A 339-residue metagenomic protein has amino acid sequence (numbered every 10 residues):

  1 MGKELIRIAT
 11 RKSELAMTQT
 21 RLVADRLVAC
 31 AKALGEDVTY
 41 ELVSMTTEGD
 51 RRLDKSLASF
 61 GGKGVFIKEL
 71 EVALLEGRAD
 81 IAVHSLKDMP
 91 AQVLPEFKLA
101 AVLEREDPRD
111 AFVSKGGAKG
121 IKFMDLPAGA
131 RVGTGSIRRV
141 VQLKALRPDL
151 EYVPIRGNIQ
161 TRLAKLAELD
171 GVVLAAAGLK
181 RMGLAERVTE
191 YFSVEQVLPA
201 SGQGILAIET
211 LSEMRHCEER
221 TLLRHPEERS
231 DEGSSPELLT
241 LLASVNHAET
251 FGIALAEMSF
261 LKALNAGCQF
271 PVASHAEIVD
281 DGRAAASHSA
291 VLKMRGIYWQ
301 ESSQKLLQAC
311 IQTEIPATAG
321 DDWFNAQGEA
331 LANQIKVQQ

Functional and structural regions predicted by a protein language model:
G2-T46, R51-R52, S59, A145-H225 (+1 more regions): Small-molecule-sensing regulatory modules
R7-A9, V43, A82, A100 (+1 more regions): Short, well-ordered beta-strand segments
D54-D80: Short, structured active-site "lid" loops
L75, D80-H84, D170-A175: Paired acidic/hydrophobic, glycine-rich loop segments that form the ligand-binding mouth/hinge of periplasmic-binding
L86-K87, P95-D149: A conserved helix-loop-strand patch within extracytoplasmic ligand-binding domains of the periplasmic binding
L86-M89, A177-L179: Short glycine-rich anion-binding loops that position phosphate/pyrophosphate groups of nucleotides and phosphorylated
Q92-V93, Q142, M182-G183: Glycine/Thr-rich phosphate-binding loops of Rossmann-like dinucleotide-binding domains
